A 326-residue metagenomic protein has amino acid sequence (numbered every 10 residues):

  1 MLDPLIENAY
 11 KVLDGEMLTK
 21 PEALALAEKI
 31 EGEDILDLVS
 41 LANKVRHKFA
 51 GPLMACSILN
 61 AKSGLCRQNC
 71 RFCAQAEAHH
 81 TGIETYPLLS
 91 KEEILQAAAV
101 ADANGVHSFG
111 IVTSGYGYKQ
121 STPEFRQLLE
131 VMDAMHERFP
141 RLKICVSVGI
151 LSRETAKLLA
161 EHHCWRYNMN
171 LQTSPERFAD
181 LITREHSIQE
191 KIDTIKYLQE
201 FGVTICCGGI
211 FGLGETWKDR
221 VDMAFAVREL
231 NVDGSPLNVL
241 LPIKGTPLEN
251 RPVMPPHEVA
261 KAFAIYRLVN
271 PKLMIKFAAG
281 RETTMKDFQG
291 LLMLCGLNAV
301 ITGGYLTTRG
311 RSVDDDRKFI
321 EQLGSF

Functional and structural regions predicted by a protein language model:
M1-G32, Q96, R228-F326: Auxiliary Fe-S-binding modules of radical SAM enzymes
M1-N69: Flexible, acidic/Gly-rich N-terminal and inter-domain linker regions that tether and position cofactor-handling modules
G15, A42, C70, M169 (+4 more regions): Conserved, mostly hydrophobic/aromatic
M54-E93: Canonical Radical SAM [4Fe-4S] cluster-binding loop centered on the CxxxCxxC motif and its immediate flanking residues
A78-A97, A101-T194, V203-G208, D233-N238: Core AdoMet radical
F109, Y116-K119, I144-S147, T194-D219 (+2 more regions): Conserved strand-turn element in the central/C-terminal portion of the radical SAM core barrel that lines
S152-L159, G214-A226, T283-C295: Catalytic cores of alpha/beta
